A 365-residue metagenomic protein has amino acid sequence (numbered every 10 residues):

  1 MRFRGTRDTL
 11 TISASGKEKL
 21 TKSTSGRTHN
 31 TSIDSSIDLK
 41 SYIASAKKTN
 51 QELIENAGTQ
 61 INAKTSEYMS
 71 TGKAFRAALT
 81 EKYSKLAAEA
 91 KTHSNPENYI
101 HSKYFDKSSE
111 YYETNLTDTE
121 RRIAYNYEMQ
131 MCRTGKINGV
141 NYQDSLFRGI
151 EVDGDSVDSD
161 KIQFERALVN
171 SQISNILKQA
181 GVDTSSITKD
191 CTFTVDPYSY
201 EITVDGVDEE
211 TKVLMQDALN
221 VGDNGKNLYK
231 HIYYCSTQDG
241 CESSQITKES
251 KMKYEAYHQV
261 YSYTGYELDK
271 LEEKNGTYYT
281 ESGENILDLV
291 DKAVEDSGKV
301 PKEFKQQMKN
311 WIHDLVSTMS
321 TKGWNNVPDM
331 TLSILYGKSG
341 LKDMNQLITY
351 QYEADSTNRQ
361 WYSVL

Functional and structural regions predicted by a protein language model:
M1-L365: Type III/flagellar secretion export determinants
